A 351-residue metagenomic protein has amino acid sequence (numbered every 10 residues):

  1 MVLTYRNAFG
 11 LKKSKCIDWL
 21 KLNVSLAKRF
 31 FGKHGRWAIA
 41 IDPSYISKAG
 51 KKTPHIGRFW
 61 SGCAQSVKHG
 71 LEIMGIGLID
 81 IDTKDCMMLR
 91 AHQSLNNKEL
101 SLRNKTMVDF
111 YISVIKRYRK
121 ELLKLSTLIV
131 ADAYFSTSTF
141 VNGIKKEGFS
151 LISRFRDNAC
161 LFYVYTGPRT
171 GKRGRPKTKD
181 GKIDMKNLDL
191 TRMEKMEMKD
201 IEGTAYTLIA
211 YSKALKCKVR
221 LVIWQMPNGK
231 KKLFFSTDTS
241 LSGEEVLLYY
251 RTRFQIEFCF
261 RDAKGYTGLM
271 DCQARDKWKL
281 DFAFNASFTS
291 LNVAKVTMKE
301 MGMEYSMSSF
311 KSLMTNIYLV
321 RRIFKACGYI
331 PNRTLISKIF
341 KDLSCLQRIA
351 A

Functional and structural regions predicted by a protein language model:
M1-E194, E202-S212, V222: Conserved, well-structured functional cores that handle cations and Mg-NTP chemistry
K12, D80, D238, Y250-R253 (+3 more regions): Generic structural signal for hydrophobic core residues of well-folded globular domains
Y45, G243-A274: Short amphipathic alpha-helical "interface-anchor" segments enriched in bulky aromatics
E72, Q255, C259, N285-T289: Catalytic-loop motifs flanking and including active-site residues across diverse enzymes
T83-A91, N104-V108, I112-K116, V164-I223 (+3 more regions): A short, flexible helix-boundary coil/loop motif
Y134, S240-L241: Short, surface-exposed acidic/glycine-rich loop or hinge patches that mediate macromolecular interfaces
R156-D157, W224, T237-T239, A263-Y266: Histidine- and/or cysteine-centered catalytic micro-motif in compact active-site loops
S212-S240: Charge-patterned, long linear interaction tracts outside catalytic cores
